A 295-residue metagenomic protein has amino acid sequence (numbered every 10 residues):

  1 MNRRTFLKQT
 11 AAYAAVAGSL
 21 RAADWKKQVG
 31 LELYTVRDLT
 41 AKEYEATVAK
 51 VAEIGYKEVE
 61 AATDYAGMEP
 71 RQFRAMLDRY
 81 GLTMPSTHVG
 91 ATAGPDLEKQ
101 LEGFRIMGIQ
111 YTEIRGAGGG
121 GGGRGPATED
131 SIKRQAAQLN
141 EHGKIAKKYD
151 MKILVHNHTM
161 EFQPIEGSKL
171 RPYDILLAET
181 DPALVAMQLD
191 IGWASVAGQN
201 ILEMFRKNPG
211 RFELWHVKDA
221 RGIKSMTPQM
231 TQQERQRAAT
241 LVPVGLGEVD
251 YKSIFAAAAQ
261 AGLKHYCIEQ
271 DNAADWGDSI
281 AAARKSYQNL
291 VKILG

Functional and structural regions predicted by a protein language model:
T5-A23: N-terminal export signals
S19, E58, Y65-A66, T83 (+2 more regions): Active-site acidic/histidine proton-transfer and metal-coordination neighborhood in alpha/beta enzyme cores
D24, V48-E53, M68-M84, D96-I109 (+4 more regions): Acidic (Asp/Glu)-rich catalytic clusters
D24-K42, E58: Boundary/entry segment of secreted carbohydrate-active catalytic domains
L31, V51, V59, L77 (+7 more regions): Conserved, mostly hydrophobic/aromatic
Y34-V36, A62-D64, V89-T92, A117-G119 (+4 more regions): Active-site beta-loop-alpha junctions enriched in small/polar residues
K148-E248: Acidic/histidine-rich catalytic cores of soluble enzymes
S279-G295: C-terminal helical cap(s) of enzyme catalytic domains, especially alpha/beta-barrels
